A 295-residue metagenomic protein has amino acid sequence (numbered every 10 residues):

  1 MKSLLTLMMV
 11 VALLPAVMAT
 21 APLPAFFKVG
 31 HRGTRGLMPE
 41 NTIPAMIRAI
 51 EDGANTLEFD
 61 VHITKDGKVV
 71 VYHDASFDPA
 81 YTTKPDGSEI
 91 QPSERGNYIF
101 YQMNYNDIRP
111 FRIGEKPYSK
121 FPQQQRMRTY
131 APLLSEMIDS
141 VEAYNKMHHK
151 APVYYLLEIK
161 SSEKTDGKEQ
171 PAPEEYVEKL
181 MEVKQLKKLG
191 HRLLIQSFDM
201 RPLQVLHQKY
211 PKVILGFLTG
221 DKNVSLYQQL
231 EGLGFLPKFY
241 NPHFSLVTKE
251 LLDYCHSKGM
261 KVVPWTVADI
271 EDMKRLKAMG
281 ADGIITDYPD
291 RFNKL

Functional and structural regions predicted by a protein language model:
M1-A25: Bacterial Sec-dependent N-terminal signal peptides
M18-L295: Phosphate-group recognition and catalysis centered on beta-loop-alpha active-site segments
